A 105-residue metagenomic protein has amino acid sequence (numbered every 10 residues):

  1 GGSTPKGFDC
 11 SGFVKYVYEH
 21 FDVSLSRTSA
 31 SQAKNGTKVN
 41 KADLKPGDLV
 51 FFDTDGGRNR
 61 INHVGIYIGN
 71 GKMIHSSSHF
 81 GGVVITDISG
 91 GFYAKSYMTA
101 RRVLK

Functional and structural regions predicted by a protein language model:
G1-P46: Catalytic cysteine-centered active-site loop
G56, R60-H63, I68-K105: Aromatic- and glycine-rich peptidoglycan recognition patches
